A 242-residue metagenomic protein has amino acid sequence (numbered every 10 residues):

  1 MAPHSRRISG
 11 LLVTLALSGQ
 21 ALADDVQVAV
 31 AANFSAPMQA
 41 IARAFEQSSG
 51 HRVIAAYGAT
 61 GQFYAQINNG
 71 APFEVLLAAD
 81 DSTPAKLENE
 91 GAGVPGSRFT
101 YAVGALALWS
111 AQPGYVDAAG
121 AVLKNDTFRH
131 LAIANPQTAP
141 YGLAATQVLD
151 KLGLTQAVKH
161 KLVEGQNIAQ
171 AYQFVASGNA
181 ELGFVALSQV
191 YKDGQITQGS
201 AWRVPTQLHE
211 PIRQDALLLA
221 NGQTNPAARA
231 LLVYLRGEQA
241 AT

Functional and structural regions predicted by a protein language model:
M1-H4: N-terminal secretory signal peptides that target proteins for export/translocation
S9-G19: Bacterial N-terminal signal peptides
A23-G50, I54-Y57, G61-A71, A78-D81 (+3 more regions): Exported/periplasmic ABC-transporter solute-binding proteins
